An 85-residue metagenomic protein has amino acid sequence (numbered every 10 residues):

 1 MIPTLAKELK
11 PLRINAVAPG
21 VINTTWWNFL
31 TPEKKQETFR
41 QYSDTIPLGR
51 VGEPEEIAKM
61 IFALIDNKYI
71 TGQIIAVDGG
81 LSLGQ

Functional and structural regions predicted by a protein language model:
M1-I2, I14: Conserved catalytic Lys-bearing alpha helix of Rossmann-like short-chain dehydrogenase/reductases
P3-E8: Alpha-helical segment proximal to the catalytic Tyr-Lys
P11-R13, T71-G72: Short, small/polar-rich loop/turn modules that mediate ligand/substrate recognition or access, typified
L12, A18-F29: Short, flexible catalytic-loop segment of classical short-chain dehydrogenase/reductase
Q36-E56: Catalytic Tyr-x(3-8)-Lys segment
R50-V77, S82: C-terminal substrate-recognition "lid" of short-chain dehydrogenase/reductases
